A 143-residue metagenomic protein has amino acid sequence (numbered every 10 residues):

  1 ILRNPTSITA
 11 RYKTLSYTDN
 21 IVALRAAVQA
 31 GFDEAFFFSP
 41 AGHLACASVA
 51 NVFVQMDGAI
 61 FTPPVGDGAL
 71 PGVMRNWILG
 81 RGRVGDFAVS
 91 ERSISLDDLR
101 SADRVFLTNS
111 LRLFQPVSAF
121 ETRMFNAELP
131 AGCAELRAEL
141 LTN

Functional and structural regions predicted by a protein language model:
I1-N143: Helix-start/capping segments and mature chain N-termini
